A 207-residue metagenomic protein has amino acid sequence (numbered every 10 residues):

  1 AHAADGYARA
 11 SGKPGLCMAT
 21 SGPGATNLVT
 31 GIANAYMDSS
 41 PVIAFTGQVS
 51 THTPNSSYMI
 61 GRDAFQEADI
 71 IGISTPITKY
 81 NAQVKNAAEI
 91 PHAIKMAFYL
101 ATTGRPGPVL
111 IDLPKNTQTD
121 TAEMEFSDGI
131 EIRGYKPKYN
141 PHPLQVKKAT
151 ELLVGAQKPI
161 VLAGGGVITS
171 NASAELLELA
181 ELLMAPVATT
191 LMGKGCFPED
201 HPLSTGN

Functional and structural regions predicted by a protein language model:
A1-N207: N-terminal alpha/beta PP-like core and its mobile active-site loop of ThDP/TPP-dependent enzymes
